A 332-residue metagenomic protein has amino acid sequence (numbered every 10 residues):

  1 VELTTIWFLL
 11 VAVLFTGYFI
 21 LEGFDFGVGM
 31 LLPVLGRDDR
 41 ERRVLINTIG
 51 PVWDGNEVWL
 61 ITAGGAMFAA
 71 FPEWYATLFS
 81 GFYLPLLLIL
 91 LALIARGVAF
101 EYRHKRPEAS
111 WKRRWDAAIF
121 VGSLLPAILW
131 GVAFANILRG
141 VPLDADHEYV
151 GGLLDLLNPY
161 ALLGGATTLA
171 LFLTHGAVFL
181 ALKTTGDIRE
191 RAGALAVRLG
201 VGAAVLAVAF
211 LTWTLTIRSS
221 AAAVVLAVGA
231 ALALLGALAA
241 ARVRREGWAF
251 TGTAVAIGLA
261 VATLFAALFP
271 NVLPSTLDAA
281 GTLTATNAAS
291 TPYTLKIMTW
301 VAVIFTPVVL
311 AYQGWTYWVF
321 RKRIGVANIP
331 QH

Functional and structural regions predicted by a protein language model:
V1-G55, I61-G64: N-terminal signal-anchor module of multipass membrane proteins
V13, I20, V44-V58, G81-L91 (+3 more regions): Alpha-helical transmembrane segments of integral membrane proteins, especially early/N-terminal helices
F26-P51, F68-W74, E101-R113, G176-A194 (+4 more regions): Juxtamembrane membrane-water interface segments of multi-pass membrane proteins, especially cytoplasmic-side
V52-S123, D144, A221: Membrane-interface helix-loop-helix modules in multi-pass inner-membrane proteins
Y102-A249, T263: Long, contiguous internal "core" modules enriched in hydrophobic/ aromatic residues
L156-L171, P292-V309: Hydrophobic alpha-helical transmembrane segments
G258-A280: Juxtamembrane non-transmembrane "cap" segments at the membrane-aqueous interface of multi-pass membrane proteins
S275-I297: Short, membrane-exposed interhelical loops at transmembrane-helix boundaries
